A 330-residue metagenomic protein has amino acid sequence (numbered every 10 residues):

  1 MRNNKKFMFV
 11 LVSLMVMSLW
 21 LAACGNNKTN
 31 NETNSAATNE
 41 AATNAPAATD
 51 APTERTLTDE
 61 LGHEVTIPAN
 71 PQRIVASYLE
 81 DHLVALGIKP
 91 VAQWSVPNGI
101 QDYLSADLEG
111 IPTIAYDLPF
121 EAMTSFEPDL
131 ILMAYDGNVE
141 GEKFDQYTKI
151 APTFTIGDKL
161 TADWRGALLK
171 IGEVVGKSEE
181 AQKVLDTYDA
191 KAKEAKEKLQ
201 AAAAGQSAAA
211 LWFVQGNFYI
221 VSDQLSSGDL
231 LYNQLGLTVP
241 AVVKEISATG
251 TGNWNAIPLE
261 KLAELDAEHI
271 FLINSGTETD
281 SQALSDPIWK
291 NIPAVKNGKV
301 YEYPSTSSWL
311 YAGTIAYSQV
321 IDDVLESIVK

Functional and structural regions predicted by a protein language model:
R2-S13, A22-S77, E180-L211, S275-G276 (+3 more regions): Bacterial Sec-exported substrate-binding components of ABC uptake systems
D59-L61, N98, I111-E121, T249-L259: Short helix-initiation/N-cap motifs at beta->coil->alpha
V75-A122, L130, Y135-D136: A short, structured surface patch at a secondary-structure boundary
P97-D102, I220-N253: Alpha-helical, coiled-coil/dimerization segments enriched in small aliphatic residues
E127-M133, P152, L262, A267-I270: Proline-aspartate-enriched helix->loop->beta-strand connector
V139-E142, G157-I171, G205-L230, A248-T249 (+1 more regions): Extracytoplasmic ligand-binding site segments that recognize negatively charged/polar headgroups
K149-G216, T314-K330: Extracytoplasmic substrate-binding proteins
L265-K330: Structured C-terminal subdomain patch of bacterial secreted/periplasmic proteins
